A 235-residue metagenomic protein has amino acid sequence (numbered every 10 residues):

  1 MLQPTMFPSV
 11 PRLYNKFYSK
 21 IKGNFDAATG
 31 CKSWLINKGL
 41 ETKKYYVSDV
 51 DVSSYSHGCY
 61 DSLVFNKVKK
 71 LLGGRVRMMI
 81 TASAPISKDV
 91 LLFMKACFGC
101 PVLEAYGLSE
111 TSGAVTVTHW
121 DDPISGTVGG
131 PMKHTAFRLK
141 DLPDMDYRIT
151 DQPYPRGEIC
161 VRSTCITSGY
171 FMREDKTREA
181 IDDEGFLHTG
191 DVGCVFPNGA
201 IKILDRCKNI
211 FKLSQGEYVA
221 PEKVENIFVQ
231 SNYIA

Functional and structural regions predicted by a protein language model:
M1-K22, G199, C207-A235: Gly/lys/ser-thr-rich phosphate-binding loops in alpha/beta enzymes that coordinate phosphoanhydride or phosphate groups
T5-P8, F17-I124, A136, I234-A235: Gly/Ser/Thr-rich phosphate-binding loop
P85-L92, S112-H119, G129-M132, D141 (+6 more regions): Active-site glycine/GP-rich loop and adjacent strand/helix microenvironment that borders small-molecule binding pockets
G107-S112, T189, L213-S214: Ser/Thr-glycine-rich phosphate-binding loops at phosphate-binding pockets of nucleotides, nucleotide cofactors
S125-P131, D183-E184: Short Gly/Pro-enriched turn/cap motifs at secondary-structure boundaries
K140, G190-V192, P197, S231-A235: C-terminal boundary motif of the adenylate-forming
M145-L213: Conserved ATP-binding/catalytic segment of the ANL
